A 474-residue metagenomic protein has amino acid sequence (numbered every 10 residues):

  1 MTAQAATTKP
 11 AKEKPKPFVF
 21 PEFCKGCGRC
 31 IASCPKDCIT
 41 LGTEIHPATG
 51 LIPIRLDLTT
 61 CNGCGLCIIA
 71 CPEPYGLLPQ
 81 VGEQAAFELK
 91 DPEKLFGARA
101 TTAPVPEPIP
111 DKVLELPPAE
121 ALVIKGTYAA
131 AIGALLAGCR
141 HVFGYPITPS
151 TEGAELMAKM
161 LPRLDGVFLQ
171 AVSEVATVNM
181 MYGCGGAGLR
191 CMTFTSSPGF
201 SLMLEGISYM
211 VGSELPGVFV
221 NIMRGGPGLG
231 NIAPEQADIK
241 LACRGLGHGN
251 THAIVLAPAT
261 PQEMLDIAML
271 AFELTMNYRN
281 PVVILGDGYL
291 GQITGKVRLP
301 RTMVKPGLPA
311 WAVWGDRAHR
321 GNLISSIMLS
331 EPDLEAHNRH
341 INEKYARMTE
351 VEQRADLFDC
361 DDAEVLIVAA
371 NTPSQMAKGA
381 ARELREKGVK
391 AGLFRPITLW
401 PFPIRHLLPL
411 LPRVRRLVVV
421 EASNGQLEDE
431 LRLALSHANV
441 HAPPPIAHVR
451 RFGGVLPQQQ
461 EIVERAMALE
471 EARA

Functional and structural regions predicted by a protein language model:
R29-H46, L66-F87: Iron-sulfur cluster-binding cysteine motifs and their immediate structural context in ferredoxin-like electron-transfer
A85-E88, L95, R99-G245, H252 (+1 more regions): Thiamine diphosphate
G153-L156, M180-G183, M203-I207, G228-E235 (+6 more regions): Short acidic, glycine/serine/threonine-rich loops at helix termini
A233-D287, A474: Conserved thiamine diphosphate
R279-L357: Conformationally flexible catalytic loops at phosphate/diphosphate-handling active centers
A377-L410: Generic long, charged, amphipathic alpha-helical segments
A422-A474: Peripheral docking tails and interdomain loops at the edges of cofactor- or intermediate-handling domains
